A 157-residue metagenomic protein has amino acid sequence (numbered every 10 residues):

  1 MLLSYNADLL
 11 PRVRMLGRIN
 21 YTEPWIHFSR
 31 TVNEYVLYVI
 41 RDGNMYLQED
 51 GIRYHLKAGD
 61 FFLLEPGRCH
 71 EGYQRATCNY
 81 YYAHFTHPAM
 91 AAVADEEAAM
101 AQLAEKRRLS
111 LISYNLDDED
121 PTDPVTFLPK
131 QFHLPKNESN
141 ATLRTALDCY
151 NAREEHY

Functional and structural regions predicted by a protein language model:
L2-M15, C69-E155: A hydrophobic/aromatic-rich effector-binding and dimerization subdomain of bacterial HTH-type transcriptional regulators
R14-V32, C69: Conserved short histidine dyad/triad with adjacent acidic residue
R30-V32, K57, H156-Y157: C-terminal/domain-terminus segments
T31-L47: Short, conserved beta-strand element in jelly-roll/cupin
Y35, D60, Y81: Residue-level detector of short, conserved catalytic/binding motifs and their immediate flanks
Y46-Q48, L64, C69-R75: Short beta-strand His + acidic residue motifs that chelate non-heme Fe in jelly-roll/DSBH and cupin folds
G51-E65: Short acidic-glycine-tyrosine-enriched beta hairpin
